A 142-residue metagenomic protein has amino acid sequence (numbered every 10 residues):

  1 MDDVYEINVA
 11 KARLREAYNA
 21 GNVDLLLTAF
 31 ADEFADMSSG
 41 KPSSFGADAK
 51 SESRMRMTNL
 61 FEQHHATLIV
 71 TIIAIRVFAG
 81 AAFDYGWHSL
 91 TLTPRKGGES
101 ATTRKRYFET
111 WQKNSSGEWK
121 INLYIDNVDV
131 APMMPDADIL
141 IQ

Functional and structural regions predicted by a protein language model:
D2-N8, V23-G80, W87, A101-T102: A solvent-exposed, acidic/Ser-Thr-rich amphipathic alpha-helical stretch
R13-E16, T28: Surface-exposed charged/polar residues within alpha-helices that form helix-capping/stabilizing sites and interaction
L14, G21-N22: Short helix-adjacent coil turns
I75-A82, G98, W111-E118: A short, structured loop/turn motif at beta-sheet edges
L90-T91: Short glycine/acidic-enriched loop and turn motifs that connect beta-strands
R95-G97, M134-A137: Flexible, membrane-facing loop/turn or short amphipathic-helix motifs that contact lipid bilayers or gate lipid-binding
R104-P135: Short beta-strand edge/turn micro-motifs at domain boundaries
L140-Q142: Class I (Rossmann-like) S-adenosyl-L-methionine-dependent methyltransferase catalytic domain, capturing the SAM-binding
